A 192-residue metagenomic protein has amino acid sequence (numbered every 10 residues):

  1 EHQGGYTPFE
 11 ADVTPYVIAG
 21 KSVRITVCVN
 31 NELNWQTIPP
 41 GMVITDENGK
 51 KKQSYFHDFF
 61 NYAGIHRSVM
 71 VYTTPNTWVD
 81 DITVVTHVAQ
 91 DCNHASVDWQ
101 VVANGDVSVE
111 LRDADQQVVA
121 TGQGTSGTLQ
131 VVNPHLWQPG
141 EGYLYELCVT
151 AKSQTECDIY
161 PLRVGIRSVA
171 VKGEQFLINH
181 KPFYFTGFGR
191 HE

Functional and structural regions predicted by a protein language model:
E1-E192: Secreted/periplasmic carbohydrate-active enzymes, especially glycoside hydrolases
